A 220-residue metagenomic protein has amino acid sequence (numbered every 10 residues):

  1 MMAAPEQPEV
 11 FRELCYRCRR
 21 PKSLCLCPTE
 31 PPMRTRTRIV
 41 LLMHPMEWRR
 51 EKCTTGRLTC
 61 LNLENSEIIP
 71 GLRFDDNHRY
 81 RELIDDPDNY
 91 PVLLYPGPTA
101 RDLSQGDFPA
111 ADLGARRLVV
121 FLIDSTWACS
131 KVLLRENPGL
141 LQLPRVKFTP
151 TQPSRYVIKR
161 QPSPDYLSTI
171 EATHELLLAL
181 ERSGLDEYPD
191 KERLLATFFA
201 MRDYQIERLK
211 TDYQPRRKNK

Functional and structural regions predicted by a protein language model:
A4-E9: Short, flexible, mixed-charge glycine/proline-rich loop motifs that serve as phosphate/nucleic-acid-contacting
F11, P21, T35: Short metal-coordination and nucleic-acid-contact micro-motifs, chiefly zinc-binding Cys/His arrays
C15-C18: Short cysteine-rich clusters marking metal-coordination/redox-active sites
R20-S23, C27: Short Cys/His-rich local motifs and their 1-3 flanking residues in nucleic-acid-associated proteins and small
T29-T54: Short microdomains enriched in Cys/His and/or Lys/Arg
E64-R135: S-adenosyl-L-methionine/SAH cofactor-binding core of RNA-modifying enzymes
V119-V120, W127-K220: C-terminal folded domains that constitute the principal catalytic or ligand-binding module of multi-domain proteins
